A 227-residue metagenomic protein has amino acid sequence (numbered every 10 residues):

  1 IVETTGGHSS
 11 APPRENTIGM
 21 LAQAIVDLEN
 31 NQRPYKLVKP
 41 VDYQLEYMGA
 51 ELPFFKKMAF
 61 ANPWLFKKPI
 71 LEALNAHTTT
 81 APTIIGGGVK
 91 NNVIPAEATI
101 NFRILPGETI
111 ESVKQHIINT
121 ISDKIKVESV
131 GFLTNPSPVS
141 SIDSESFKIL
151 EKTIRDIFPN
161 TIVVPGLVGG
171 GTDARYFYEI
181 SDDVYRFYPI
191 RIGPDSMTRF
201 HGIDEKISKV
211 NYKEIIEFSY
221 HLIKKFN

Functional and structural regions predicted by a protein language model:
I1-H8: Flexible glycine/proline-enriched surface loops and loop-helix/loop-strand junctions
S10-Y35: A short core secondary-structure module
E15, A24, E111-S122: Short amphipathic alpha-helices in soluble, non-transmembrane regions that often serve as interface/regulatory elements
L28-R33, I118-K126: A common structural junction motif
P34-V89, V93-I94, E111-S112, E128-N227: An extended, acidic, His-containing surface patch that forms the Zn2+-binding/catalytic region of metallohydrolases
A96-I100: Hydrophobic residues positioned within well-ordered beta-strands of beta-sheet architectures
F102-E108: Alpha-helical support elements that line or immediately flank enzyme active sites and cofactor-binding pockets
